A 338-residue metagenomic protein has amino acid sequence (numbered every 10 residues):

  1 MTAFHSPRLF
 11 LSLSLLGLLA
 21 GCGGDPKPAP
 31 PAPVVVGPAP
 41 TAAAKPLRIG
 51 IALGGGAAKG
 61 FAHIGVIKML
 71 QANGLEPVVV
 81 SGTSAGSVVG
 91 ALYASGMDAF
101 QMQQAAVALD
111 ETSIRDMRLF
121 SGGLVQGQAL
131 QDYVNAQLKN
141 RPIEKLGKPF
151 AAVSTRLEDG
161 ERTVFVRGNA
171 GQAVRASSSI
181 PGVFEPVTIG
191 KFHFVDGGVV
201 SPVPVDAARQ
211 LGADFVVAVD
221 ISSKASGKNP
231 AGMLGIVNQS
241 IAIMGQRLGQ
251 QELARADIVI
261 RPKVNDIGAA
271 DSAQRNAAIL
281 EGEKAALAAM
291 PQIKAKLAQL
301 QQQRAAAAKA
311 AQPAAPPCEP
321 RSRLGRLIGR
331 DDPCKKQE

Functional and structural regions predicted by a protein language model:
T2-L9, L13, C22-V80, L92-E338: Patatin-like phospholipase
G82, G86: Gly/Ala-rich beta-loop-alpha elbow adjacent to hydrolase catalytic centers
S87-A91: Long, contiguous secondary-structure blocks with strong helical propensity
